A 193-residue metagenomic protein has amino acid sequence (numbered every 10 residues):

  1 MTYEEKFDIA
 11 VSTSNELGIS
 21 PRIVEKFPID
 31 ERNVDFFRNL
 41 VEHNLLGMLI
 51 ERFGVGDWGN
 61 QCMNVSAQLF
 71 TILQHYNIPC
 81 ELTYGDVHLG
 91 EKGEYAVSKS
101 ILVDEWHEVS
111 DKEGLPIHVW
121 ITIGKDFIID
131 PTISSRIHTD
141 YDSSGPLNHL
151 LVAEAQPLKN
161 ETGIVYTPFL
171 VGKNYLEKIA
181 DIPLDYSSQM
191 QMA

Functional and structural regions predicted by a protein language model:
M1-A193: A structural boundary/capping signal
